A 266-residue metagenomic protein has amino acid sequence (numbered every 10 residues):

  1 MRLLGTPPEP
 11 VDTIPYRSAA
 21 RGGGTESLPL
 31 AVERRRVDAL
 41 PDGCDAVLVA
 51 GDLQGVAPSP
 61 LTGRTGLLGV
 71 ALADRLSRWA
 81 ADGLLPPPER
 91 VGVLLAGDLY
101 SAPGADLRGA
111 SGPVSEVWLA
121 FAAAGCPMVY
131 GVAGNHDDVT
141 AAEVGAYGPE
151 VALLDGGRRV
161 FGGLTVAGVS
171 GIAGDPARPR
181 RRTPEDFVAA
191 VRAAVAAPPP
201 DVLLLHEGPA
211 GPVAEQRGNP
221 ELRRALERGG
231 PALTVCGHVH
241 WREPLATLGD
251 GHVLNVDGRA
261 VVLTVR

Functional and structural regions predicted by a protein language model:
M1-R90, E116-L119, G125-C126: Acidic, histidine-bearing metal-coordination/catalytic regions of metal-dependent phosphoesterases
E9-L28, R34-R36, R158-G162, R228 (+1 more regions): Binuclear metal-dependent phosphoesterase catalytic core
R35-L40, L53-P58, L99-S101, A122 (+1 more regions): Conserved catalytic scaffold of divalent metal-dependent phosphoesterases
V47-V49, G92-A96, V202-H206, V235: Structural motif
L48-V49, T165-V169, V253-N255: Short hydrophobic-aromatic micro-motifs
L61-F161, V256-A260: Core catalytic region of metal-dependent phosphoesterases/phosphodiesterases, especially metallo-beta-lactamase-like
Y130-G131, Y147-E150, P212-R266: Conserved beta-sheet core of the metallophosphoesterase superfamily
